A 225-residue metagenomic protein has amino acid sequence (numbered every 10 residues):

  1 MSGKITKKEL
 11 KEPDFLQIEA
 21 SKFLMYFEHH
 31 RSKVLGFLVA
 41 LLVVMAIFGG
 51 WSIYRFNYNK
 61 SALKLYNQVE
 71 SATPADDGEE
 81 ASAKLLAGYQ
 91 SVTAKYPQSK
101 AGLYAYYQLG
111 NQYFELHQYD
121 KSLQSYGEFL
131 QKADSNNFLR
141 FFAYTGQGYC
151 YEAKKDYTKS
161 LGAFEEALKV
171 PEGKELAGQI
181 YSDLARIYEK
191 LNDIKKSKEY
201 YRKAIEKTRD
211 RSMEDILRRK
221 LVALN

Functional and structural regions predicted by a protein language model:
S2-A40: N-terminal positive-inside, membrane-proximal cytosolic segments immediately preceding the first
G78-S82, Y119, Y157, I194: TPR-repeat structural position
T93-G102, L116, Q131-R140, L168-A177 (+2 more regions): Short solvent-exposed coil/turn linkers within tandem alpha-helical repeat scaffolds
